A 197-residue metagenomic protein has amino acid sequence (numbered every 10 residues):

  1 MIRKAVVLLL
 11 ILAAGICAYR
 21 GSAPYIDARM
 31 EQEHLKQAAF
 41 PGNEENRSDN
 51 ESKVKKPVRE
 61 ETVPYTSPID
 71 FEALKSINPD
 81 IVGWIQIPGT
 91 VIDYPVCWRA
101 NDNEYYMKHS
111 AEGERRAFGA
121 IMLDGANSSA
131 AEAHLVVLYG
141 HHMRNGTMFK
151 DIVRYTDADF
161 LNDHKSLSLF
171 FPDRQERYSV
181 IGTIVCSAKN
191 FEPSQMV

Functional and structural regions predicted by a protein language model:
M1-I11: N-terminal Sec-pathway targeting helices
A13-V197: Solvent-exposed, non-transmembrane regions of membrane-associated and secreted proteins
